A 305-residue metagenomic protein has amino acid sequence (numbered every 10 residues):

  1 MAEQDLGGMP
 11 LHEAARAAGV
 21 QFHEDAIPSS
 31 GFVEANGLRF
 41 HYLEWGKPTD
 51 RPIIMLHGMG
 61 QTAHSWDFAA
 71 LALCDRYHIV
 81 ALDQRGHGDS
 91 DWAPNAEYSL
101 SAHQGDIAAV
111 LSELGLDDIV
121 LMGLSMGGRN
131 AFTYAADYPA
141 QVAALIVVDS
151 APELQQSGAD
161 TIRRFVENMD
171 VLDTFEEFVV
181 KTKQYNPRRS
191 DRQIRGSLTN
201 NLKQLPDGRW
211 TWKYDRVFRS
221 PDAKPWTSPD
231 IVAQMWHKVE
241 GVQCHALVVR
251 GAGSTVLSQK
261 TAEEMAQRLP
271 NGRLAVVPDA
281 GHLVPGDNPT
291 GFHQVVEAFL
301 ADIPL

Functional and structural regions predicted by a protein language model:
M1-R51, D75-Y77, L116-D117, E297-L305: Alpha/beta-hydrolase fold catalytic core
A2-P10, S150-Y214: Helix-rich cap/lid subdomain of alpha/beta-hydrolase
V33-L38, L43-W45, D67-C74, A81-M122 (+1 more regions): Active-site loop/oxyanion-hole signature of alpha/beta-hydrolase fold enzymes
D50-G58: Short beta-strand element of the alpha/beta-hydrolase
G58-Q61, S125: Active-site glycine-rich loops that stabilize anionic/oxyanionic intermediates across multiple enzyme folds
D117-Q156: Conserved hydrolase catalytic core segment
L205-Q267, R273: Conserved serine/cysteine hydrolase catalytic core
N271-L305: Catalytic active-site module of serine/aspartate enzymes centered on a nucleophile-bearing elbow/loop
